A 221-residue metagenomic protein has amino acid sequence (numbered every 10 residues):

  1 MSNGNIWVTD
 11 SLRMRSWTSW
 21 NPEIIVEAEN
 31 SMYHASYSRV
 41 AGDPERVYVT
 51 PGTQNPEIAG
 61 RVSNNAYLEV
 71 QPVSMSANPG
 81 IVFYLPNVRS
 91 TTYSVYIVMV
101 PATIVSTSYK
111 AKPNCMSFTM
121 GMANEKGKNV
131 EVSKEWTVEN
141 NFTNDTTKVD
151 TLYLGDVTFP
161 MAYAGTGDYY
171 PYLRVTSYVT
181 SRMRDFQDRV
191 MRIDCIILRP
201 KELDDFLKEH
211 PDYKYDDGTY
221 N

Functional and structural regions predicted by a protein language model:
M1, W7-V8: Extended non-catalytic domains of envelope/secretory-pathway proteins
D10-N221: Extracytoplasmic
